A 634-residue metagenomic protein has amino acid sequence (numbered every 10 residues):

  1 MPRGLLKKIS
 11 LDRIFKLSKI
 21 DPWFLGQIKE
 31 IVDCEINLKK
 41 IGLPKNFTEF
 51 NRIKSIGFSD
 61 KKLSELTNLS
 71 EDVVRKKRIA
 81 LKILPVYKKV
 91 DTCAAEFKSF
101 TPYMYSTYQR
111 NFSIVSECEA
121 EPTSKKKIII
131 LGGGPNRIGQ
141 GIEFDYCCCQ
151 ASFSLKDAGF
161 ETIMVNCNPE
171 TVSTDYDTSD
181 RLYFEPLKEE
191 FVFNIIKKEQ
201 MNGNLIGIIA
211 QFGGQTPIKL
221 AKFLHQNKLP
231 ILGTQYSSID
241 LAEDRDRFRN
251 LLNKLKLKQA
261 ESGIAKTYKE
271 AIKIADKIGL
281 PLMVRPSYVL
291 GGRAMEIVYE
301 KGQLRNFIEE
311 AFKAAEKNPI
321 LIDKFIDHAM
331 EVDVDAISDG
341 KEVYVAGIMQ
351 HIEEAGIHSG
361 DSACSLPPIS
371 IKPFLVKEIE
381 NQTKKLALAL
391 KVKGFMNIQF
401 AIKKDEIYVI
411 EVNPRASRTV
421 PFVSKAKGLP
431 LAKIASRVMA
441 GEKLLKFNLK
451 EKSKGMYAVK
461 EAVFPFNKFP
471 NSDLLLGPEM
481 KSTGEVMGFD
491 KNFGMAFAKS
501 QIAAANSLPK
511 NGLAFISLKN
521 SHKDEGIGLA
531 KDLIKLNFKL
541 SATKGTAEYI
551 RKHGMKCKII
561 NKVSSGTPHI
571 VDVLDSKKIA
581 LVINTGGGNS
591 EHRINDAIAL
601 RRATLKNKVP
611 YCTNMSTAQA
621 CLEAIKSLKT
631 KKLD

Functional and structural regions predicted by a protein language model:
M1-N37, I41-G57, A80-L81, P85 (+12 more regions): ATP-dependent carboxylate activation and anion-phosphoryl transfer catalytic cores that bind Mg-ATP to form
I56, K62-L66: Extended, domain-scale alpha-helical bundle/helix-rich regions
L69-L84: Charge-enriched amphipathic alpha-helical scaffolds
K76-I79, K88-L257, K266-K273, K491-K632: ATP-binding N-terminal substructure of ATP-dependent carboxylate-amine bond-forming enzymes
E243-D246, V289-R293: Conserved A3 ("GATE") glycine/threonine-rich loop of ANL adenylate-forming enzymes
